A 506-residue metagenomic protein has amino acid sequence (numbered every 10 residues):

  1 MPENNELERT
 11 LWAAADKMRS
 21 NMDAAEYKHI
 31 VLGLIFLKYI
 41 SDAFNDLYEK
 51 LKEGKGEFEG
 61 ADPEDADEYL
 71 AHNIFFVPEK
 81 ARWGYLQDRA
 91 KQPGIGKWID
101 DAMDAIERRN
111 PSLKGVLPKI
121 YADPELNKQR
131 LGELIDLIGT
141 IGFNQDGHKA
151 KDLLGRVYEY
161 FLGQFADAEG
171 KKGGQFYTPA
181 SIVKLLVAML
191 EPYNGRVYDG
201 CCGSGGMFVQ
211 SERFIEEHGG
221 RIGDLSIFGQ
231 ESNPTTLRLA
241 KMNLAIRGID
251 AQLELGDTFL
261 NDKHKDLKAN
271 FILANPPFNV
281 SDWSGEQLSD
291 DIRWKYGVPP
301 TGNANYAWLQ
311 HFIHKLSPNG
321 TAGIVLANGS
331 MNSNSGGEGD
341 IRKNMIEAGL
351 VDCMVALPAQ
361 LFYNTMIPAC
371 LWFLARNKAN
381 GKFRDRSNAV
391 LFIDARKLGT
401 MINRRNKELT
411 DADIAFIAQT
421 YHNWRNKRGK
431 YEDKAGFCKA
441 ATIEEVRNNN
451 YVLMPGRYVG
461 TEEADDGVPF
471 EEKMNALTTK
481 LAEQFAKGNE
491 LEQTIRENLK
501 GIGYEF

Functional and structural regions predicted by a protein language model:
M1-Y193, Q252-K263, A356-A359, N377 (+2 more regions): Non-catalytic, mostly N-terminal accessory regions of nucleic-acid modification and defense proteins
T10, K17, D23-Y39, L237 (+1 more regions): Conserved Class I SAM-dependent methyltransferase catalytic core
P124, G147, C201, G229-N233 (+8 more regions): Hydrophobic alpha-helical scaffolding
K172-A274, N279-W283, Q287-K295, A307 (+2 more regions): Conserved S-adenosyl-L-methionine
E216, A245, P277, H314-S317 (+11 more regions): Hydrophobic alpha-helix feature that most strongly marks membrane-spanning transmembrane helices and their immediate
T235, K263-H264, N279-D282, N332-S335 (+3 more regions): Switch/connector loops and helix/strand junctions flanking conserved nucleotide-binding motifs in nucleotide-processing
K268-A269, R293, N303-N305, N319-T321 (+8 more regions): Active-site lining segments that contact anionic ligands and/or coordinate catalytic metals
N279-P300, N305, G337, K343-E347 (+4 more regions): Accessory, often C-terminal, charged low-complexity segments
